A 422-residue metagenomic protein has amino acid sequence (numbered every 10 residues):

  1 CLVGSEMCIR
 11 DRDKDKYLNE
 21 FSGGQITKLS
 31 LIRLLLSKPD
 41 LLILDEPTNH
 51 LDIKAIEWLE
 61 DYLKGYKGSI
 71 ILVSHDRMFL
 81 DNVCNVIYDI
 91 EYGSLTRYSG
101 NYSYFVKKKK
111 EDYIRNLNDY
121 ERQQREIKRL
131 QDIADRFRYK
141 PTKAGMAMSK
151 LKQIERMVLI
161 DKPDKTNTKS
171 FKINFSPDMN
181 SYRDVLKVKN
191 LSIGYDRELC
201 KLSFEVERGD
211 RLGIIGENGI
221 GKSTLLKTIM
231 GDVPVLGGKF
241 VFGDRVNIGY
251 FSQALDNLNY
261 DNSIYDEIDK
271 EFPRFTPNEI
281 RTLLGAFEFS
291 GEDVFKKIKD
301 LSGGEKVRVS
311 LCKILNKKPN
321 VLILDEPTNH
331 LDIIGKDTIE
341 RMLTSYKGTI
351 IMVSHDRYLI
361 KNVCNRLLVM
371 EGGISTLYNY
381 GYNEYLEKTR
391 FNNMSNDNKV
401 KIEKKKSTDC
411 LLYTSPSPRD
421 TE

Functional and structural regions predicted by a protein language model:
S5, I9-Y120, K169, N174-S415 (+1 more regions): ABC ATP-binding cassette signature C-motif
K109-I133, F137-D161: Intracellular alpha-helical coupling/juxtamembrane segments of multi-pass membrane proteins
K162-T166: Active-site phosphate-binding and catalytic loops of NTP-dependent enzymes
